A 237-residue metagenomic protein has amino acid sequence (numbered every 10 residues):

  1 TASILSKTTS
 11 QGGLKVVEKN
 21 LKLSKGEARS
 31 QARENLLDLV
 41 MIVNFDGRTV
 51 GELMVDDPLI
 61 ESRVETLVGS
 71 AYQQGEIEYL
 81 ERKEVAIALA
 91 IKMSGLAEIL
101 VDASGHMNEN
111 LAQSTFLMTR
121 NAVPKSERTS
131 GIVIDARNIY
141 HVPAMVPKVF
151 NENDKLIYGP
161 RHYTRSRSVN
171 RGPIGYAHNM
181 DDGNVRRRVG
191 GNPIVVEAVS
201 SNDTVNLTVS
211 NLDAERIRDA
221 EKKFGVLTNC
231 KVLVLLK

Functional and structural regions predicted by a protein language model:
T1-K237: Domain-level marker for long, solvent-exposed, non-transmembrane regions
